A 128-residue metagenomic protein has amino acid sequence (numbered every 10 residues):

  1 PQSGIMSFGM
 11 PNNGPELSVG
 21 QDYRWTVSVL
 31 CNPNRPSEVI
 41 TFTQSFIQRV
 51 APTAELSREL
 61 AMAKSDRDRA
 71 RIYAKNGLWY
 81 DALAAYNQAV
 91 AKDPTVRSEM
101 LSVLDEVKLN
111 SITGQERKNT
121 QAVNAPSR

Functional and structural regions predicted by a protein language model:
P1-S3, Q21: Short intrinsically disordered, low-complexity coil segments enriched in acidic
S3-P15: Exposed aromatic-hydrophobic patches
N12, V29, Y86-A89: A mature extracytoplasmic/lumenal domain signature
E16-V19, S28-D68, I72, N76: Extended, polar beta-sheet/loop recognition surfaces of beta-rich domains that mediate binding to diverse ligands
Y23-W25: Hydrophobic beta-strand segments within extracellular beta-sandwich modules
M62-R128: Alpha-helical protein-protein interaction scaffolds
